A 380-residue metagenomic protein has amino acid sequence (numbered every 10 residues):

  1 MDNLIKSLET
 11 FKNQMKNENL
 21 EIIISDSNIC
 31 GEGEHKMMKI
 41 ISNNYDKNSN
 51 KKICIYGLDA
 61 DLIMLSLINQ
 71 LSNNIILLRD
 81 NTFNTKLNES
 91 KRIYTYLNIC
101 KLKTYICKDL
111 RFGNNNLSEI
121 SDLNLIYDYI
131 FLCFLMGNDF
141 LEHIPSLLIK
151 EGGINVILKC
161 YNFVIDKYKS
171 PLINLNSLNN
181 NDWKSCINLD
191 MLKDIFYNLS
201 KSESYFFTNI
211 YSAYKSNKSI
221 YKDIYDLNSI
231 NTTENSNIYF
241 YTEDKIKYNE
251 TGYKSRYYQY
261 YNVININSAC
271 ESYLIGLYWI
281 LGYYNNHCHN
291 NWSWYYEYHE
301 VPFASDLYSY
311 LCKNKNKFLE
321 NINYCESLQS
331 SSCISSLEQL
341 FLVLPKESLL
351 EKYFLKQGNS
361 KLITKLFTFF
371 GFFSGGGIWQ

Functional and structural regions predicted by a protein language model:
M1-Q380: Noncatalytic, typically N-terminal accessory segments of nucleic acid-processing enzymes and closely related
